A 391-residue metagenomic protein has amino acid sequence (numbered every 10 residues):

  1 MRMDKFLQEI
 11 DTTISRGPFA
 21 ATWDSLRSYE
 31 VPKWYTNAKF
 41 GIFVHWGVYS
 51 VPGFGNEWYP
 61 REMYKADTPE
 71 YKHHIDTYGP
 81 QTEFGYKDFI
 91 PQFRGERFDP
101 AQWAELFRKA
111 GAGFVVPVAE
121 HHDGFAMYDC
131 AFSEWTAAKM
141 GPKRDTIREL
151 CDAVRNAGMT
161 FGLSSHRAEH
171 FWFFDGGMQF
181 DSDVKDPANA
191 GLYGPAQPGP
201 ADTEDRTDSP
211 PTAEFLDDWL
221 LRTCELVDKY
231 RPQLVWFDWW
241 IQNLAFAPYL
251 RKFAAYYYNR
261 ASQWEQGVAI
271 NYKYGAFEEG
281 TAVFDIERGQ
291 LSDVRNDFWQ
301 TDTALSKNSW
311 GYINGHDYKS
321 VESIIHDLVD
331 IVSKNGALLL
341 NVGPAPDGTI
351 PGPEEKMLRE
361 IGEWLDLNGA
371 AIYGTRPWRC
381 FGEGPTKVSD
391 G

Functional and structural regions predicted by a protein language model:
M1-G391: Mature catalytic domains of secreted/periplasmic carbohydrate-active enzymes
